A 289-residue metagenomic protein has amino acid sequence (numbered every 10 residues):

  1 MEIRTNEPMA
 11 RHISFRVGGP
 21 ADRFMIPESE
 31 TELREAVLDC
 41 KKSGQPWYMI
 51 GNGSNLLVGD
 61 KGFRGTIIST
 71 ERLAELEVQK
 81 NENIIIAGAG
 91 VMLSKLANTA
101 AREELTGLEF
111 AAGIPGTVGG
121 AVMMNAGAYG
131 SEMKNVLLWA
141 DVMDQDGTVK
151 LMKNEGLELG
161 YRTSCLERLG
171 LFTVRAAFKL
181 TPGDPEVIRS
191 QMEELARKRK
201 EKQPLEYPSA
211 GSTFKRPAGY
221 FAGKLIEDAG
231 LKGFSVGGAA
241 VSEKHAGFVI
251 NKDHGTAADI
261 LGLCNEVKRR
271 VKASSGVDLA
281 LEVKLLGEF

Functional and structural regions predicted by a protein language model:
M1-V118: Anion-binding (especially nucleotide phosphate/pyrophosphate-binding) glycine-rich loop and adjoining beta-alpha core
R4-T5, L56, M143-N265, R269-R270 (+1 more regions): Phosphate/pyrophosphate- and phosphate-bearing ligand-binding catalytic cores of soluble enzymes
D22-R23, N55-L57, F63-T66, S94 (+6 more regions): Short, electropositive, low-hydrophobicity segments enriched in small/polar residues
M25-E30, L57-E75, M123-N154, R168-R175: Structural signature of FAD isoalloxazine-binding scaffolds in flavoprotein oxidoreductases
S43, I50-N52, V136, Y207-P208 (+1 more regions): Short, basic and Ser/Thr-rich N-terminal targeting/leader segments
V91-S94, M124-G127, E155-Y161: Short acidic (Asp/Glu) patches
A100-L138, S209: A gly/ser-rich beta-alpha-beta helix-loop segment of oxidoreductase catalytic cores
